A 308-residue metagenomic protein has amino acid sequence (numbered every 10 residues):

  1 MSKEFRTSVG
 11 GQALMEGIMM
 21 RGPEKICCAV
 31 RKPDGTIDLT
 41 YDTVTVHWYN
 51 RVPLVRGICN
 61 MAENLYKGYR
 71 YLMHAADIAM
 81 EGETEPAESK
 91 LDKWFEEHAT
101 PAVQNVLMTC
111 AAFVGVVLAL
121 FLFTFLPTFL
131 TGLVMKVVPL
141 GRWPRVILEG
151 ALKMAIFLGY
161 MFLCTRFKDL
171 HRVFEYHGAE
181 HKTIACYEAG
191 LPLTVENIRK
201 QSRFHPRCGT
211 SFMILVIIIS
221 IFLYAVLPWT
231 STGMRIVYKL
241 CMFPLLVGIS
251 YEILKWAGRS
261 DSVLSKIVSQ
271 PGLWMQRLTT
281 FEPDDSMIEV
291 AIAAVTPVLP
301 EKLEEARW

Functional and structural regions predicted by a protein language model:
M1-A87: Divalent-cation
S2-L14, I18-M20, V46, E88 (+3 more regions): Polar-ligand-bearing catalytic/cofactor-coordination segments of membrane-embedded or membrane-tethered inner-membrane
T43-W48, M61, L65-E88, T100 (+7 more regions): Multi-pass alpha-helical transmembrane bundle typical of ion/small-solute transporters and intramembrane aspartyl
A75-I78, G115-P139, V216-L240, V247 (+1 more regions): Juxtamembrane "helix exit" motif at the C-terminal ends of alpha-helical transmembrane segments in multi-pass membrane
G82-K136, R145-F167: Hydrophobic alpha-helical segments characteristic of transmembrane helices in integral membrane transporters
K93-A102, T131-L148, L227-V237, W256-K266 (+1 more regions): Membrane interface segments of multi-pass transport proteins and intramembrane proteases
V103-F121, Q201-V226: Transmembrane alpha-helical segments and their cytosolic interface motifs in multi-pass membrane proteins
A112, V116, G141, R145 (+10 more regions): Alpha-helical transmembrane segments of multi-pass membrane proteins, especially transporters and channels
